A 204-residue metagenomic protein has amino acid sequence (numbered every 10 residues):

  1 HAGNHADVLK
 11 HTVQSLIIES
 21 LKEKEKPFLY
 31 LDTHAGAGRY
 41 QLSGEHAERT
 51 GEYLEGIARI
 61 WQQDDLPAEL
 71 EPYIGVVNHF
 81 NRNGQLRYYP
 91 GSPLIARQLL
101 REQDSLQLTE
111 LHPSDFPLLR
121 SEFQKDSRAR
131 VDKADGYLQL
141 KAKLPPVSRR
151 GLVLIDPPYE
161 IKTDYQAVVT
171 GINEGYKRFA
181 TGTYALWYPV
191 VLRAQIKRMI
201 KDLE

Functional and structural regions predicted by a protein language model:
H1-E204: Class I S-adenosyl-L-methionine-dependent methyltransferase catalytic core
